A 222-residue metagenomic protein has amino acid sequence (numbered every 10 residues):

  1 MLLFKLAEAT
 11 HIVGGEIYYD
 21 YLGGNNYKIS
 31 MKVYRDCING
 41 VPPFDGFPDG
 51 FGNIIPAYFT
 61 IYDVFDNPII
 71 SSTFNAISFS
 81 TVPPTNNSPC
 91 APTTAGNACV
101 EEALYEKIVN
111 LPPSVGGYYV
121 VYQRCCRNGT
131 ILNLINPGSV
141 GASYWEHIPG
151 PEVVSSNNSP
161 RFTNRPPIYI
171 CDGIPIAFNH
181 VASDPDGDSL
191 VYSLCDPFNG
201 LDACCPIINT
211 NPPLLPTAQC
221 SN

Functional and structural regions predicted by a protein language model:
A7-N222: Long, compositionally biased, intrinsically disordered segments
